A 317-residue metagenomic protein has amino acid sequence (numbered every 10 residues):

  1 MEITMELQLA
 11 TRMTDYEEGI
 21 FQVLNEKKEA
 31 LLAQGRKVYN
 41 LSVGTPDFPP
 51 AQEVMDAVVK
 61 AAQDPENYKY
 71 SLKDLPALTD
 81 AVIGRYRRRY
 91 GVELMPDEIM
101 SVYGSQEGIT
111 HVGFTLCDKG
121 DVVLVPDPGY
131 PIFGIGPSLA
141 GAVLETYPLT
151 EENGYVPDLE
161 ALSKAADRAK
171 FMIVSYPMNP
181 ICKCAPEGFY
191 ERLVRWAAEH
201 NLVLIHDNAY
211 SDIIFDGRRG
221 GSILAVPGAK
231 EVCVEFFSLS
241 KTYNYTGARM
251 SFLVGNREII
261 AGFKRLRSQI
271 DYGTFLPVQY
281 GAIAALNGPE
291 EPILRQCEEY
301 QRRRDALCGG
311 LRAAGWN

Functional and structural regions predicted by a protein language model:
E2-G104, H111, A285-G288, A306: N-terminal small-domain helix-loop-helix segment of the aminotransferase-like
L31-Q34, A140, E199-H200: Helix C-cap/helix->beta junction micro-motif
E93-I99, K119-V122, K230-C233: Short acidic capping loops at alpha-helix termini that bridge into adjacent secondary structure
T115-P137: Conserved PLP-anchoring active-site segment centered on the Schiff-base-forming lysine
D121, A142, W196-V203, A229-E231: A short helix->loop->beta-strand "cap" motif at the edges of active sites that frequently abuts
L139-E145: A short helix-loop-beta submotif of the ANL/AMP-binding
E145, T150-G217, G221: Active-site phosphate-binding strand-loop segment of PLP-dependent enzymes
V226, K230-Q301, D305-A314: Conserved core segment of the aminotransferase class I/II
